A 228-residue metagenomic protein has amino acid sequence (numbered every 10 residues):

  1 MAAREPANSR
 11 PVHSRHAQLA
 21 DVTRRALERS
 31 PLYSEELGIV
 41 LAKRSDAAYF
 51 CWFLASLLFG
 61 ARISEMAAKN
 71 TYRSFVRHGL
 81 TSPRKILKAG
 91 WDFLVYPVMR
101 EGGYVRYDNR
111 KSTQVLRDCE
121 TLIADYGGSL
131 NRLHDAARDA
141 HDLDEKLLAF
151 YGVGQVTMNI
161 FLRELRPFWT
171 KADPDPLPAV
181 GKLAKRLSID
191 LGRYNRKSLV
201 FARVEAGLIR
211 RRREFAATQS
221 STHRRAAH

Functional and structural regions predicted by a protein language model:
M1-L41, A140-D142, L148-A149, Q155-H228: C-terminal accessory module of base-excision DNA glycosylases/AP lyases that mediates lesion recognition and DNA
V40-W52, V105-R110, N195-R203: Structural motif
C51-A61, R117, R203-E214: Short, hydrophobic/amphipathic alpha-helical patches that form generic packing surfaces within helical domains
W52, M66-K69, H141, P178: A generic alpha-helix surface/boundary motif
L54-A67, Y104-R106: A short secondary-structure junction motif
G60-N70, L122-G128, P167-F168, R213-Q219: Short helix-capping/linker segments at secondary-structure and domain boundaries
Y72-G79: A positional/architectural concept
L80-A149: Alpha-helical ds-nucleic-acid-binding substructure associated with the helix-hairpin-helix region of base-excision DNA
